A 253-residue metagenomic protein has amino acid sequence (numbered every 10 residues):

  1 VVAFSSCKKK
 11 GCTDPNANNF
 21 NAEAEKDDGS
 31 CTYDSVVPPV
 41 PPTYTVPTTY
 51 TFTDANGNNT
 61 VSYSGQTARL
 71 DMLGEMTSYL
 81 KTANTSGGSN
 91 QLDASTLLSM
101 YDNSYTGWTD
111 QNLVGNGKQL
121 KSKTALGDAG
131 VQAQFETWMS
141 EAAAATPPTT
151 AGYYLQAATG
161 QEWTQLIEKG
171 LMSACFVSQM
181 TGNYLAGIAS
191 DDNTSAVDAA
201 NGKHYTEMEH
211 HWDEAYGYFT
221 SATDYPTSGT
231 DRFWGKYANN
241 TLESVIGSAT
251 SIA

Functional and structural regions predicted by a protein language model:
V2-N56: Bacterial Sec-dependent N-terminal signal peptides
V36-A253: Mature extracytoplasmic or organellar-lumen-exposed domains after removal of signal/transit peptides
